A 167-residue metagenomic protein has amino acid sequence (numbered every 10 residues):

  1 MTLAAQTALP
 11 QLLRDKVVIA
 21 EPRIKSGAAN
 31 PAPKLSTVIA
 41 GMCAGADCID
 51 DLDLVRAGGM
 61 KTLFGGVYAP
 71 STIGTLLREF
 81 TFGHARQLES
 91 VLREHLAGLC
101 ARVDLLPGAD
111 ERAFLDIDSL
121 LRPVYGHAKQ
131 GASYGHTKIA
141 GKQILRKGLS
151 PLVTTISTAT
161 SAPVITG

Functional and structural regions predicted by a protein language model:
M1-G167: Dynamic "connector" segments at or just before major functional cores
